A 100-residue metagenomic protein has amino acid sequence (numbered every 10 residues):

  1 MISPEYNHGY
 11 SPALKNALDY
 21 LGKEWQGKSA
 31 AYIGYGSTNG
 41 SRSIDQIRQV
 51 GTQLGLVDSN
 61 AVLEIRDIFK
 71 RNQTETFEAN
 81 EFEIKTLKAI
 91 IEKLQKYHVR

Functional and structural regions predicted by a protein language model:
M1-L54: Helix-loop-strand module that forms the ligand-binding subsite of alpha/beta enzymes
V57-R100: Glycine-rich phosphate/pyrophosphate-binding loop and the adjoining helix
